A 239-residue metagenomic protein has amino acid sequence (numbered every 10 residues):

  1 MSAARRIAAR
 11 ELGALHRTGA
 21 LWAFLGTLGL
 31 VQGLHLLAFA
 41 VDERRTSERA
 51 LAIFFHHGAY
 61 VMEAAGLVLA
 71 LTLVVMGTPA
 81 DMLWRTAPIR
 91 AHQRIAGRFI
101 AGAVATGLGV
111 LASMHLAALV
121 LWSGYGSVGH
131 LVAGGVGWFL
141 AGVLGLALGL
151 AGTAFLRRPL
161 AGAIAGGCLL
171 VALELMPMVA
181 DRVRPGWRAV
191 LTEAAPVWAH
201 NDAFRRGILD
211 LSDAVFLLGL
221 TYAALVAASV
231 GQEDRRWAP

Functional and structural regions predicted by a protein language model:
M1-L25: Aromatic- and glycine-rich beta-strand/loop motifs that create alpha-glucan
W22-T27, A64, V68, A101-A118 (+6 more regions): Hydrophobic alpha-helical transmembrane segments in multi-pass membrane proteins
H35-L37, I53-H56, M62, A96-L160: Secretory targeting signals
L37-T78: Membrane-embedded or membrane-proximal helical elements that form or frame transporter/channel pores
F39-I53, G162-A165, L169-P239: Terminal transmembrane helical anchor/hairpin motif
L67-T72, G97, A101, G129-G134 (+2 more regions): Short alpha-helical transmembrane interface motifs in multi-pass membrane proteins
L67-V74, A147-L148, A223, A227-A228: Hydrophobic/aromatic residues in alpha-helical transmembrane segments
V74-A103: Helix-loop-helix units of permease transmembrane domains in multi-pass membrane transporters, especially ABC
